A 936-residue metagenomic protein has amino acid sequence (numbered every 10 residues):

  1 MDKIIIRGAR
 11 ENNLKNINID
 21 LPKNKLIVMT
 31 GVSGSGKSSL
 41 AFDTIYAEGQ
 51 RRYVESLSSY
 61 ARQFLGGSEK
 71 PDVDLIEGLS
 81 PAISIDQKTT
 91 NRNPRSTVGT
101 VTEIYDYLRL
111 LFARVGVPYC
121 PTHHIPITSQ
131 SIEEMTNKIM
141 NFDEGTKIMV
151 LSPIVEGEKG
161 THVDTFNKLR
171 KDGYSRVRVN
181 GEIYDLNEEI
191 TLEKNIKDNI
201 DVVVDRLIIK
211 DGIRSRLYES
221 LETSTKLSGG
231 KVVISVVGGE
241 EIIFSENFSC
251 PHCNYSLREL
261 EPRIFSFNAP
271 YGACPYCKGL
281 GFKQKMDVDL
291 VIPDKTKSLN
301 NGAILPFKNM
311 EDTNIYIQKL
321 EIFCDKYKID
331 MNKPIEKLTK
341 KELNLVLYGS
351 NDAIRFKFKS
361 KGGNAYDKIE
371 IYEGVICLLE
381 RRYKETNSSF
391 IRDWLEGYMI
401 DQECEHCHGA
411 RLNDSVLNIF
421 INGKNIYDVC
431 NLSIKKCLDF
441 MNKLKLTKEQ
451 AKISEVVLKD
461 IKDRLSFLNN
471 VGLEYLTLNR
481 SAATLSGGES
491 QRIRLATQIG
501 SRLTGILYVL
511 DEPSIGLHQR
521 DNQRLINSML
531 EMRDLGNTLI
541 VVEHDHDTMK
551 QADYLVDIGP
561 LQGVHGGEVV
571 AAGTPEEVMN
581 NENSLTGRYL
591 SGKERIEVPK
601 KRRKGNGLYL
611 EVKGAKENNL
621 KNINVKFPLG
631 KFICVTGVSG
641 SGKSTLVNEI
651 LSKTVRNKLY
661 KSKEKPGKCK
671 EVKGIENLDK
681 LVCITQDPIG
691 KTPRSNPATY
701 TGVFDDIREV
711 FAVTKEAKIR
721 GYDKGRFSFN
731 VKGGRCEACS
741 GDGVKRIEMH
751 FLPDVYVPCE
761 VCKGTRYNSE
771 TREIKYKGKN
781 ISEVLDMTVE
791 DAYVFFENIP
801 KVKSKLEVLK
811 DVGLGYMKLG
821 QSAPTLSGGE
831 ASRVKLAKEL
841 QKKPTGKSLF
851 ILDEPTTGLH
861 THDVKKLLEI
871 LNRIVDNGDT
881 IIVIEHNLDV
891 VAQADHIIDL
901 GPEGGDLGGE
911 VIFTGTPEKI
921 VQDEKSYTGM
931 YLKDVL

Functional and structural regions predicted by a protein language model:
M1-L936: Conserved phosphate-binding elements of NTP-dependent enzyme cores
